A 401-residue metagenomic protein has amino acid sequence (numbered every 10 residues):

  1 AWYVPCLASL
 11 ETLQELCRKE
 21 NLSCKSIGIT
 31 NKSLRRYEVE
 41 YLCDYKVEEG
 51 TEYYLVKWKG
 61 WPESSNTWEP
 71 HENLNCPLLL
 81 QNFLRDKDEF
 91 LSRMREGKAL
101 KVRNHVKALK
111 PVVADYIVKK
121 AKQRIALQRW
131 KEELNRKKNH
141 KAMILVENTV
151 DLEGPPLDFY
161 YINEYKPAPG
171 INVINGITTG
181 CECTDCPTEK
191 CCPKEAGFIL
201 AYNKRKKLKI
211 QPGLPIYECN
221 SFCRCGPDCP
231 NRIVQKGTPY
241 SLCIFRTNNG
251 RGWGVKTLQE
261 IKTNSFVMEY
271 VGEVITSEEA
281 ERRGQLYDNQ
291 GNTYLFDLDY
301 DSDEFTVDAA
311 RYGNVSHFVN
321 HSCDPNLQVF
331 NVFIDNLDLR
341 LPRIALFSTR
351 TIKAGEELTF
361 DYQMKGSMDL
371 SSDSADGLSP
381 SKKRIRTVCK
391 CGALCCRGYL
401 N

Functional and structural regions predicted by a protein language model:
A1, L34, K57-L91, P239 (+2 more regions): Aromatic/acidic cage segments in peptide-binding pockets
A1-G154, Y161-N163: Long, charged, low-complexity intrinsically disordered regions
L13-R35, I216, F222-R246: Disordered, polybasic Ser/Thr-rich segments at the N-terminal boundary of pleckstrin homology
E20-S26, L34-K46, Y53, D158-P167 (+4 more regions): Eukaryotic beta-rich interaction modules
R36-N75, W253-V271, T349-Q363, S367: Conserved tryptophan-centered aromatic signature that marks the ligand-binding surface of SH3 and related Trp-rich
E49-E52, P62-N66, S92, N175 (+12 more regions): Eukaryotic short linear interaction motifs
Y160-P239, K382-N401: Cys/His-rich Zn2+-coordinating "finger/knuckle" modules used by eukaryotic regulatory proteins
Q211-L214, S221, R232-I334, R340 (+2 more regions): Catalytic cores of histone-lysine modification enzymes
